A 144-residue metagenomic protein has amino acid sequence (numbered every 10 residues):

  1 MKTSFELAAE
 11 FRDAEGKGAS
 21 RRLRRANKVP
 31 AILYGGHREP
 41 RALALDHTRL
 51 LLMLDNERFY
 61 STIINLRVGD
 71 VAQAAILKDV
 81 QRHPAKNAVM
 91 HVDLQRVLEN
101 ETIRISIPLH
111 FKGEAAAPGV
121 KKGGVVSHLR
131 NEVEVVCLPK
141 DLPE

Functional and structural regions predicted by a protein language model:
M1-E144: Extended basic (Lys/Arg/His-rich) segments that typically form rRNA-contacting surfaces in ribosomal proteins
